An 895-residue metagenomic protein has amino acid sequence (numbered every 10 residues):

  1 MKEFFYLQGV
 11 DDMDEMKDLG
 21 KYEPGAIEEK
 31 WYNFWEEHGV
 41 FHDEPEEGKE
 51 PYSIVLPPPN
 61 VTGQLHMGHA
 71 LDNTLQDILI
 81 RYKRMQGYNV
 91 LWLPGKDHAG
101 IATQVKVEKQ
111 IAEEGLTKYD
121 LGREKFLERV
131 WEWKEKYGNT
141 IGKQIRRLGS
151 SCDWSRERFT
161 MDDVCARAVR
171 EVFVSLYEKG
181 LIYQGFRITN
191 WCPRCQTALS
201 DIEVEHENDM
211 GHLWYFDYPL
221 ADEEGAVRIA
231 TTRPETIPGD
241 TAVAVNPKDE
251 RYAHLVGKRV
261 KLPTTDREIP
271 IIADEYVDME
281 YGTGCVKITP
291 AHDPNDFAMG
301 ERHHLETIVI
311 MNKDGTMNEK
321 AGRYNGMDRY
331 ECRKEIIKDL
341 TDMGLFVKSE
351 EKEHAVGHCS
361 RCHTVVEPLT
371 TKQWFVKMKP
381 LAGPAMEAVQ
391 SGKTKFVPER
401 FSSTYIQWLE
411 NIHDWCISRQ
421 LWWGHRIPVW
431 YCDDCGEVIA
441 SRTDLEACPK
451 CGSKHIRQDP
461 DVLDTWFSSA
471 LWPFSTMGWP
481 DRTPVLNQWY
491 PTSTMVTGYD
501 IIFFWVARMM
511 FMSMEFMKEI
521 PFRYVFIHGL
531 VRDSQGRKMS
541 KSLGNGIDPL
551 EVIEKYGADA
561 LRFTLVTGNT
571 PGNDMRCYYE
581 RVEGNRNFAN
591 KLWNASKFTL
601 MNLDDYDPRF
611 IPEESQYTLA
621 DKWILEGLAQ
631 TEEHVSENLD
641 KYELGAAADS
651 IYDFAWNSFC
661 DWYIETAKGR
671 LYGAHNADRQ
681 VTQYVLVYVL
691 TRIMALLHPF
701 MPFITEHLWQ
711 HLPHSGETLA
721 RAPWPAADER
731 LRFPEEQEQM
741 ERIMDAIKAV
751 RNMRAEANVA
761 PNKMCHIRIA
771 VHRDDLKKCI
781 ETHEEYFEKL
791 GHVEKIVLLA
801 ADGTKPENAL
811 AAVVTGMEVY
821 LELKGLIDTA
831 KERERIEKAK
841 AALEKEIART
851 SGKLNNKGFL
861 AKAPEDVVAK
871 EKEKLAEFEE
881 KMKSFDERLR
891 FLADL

Functional and structural regions predicted by a protein language model:
K2-M67, V90, V347, S360 (+1 more regions): Non-catalytic terminal extensions that flank enzyme cores
E3-L7, Y215, Q407-F467, L471 (+2 more regions): Feature 926 captures the class I aminoacyl-tRNA synthetase adenylation module centered on the KMSKS loop
G9, M16, K21, K30 (+14 more regions): Residue patterns forming the tRNA-binding/recognition surfaces of aminoacyl-tRNA synthetases and related DALR
P45-V107, V169, I229-T231, T236 (+5 more regions): N-terminal catalytic cores of NTP/NDP-binding nucleotidyl/phosphoryl-transfer enzymes
H69-L71, P294-M299, A507-M517, I651: Alpha-helical support elements that line or immediately flank enzyme active sites and cofactor-binding pockets
A70, V227-V245, C359-R361, E367 (+4 more regions): Conserved phosphate/anionic-ligand binding catalytic regions in large, soluble enzymes, centered on
A70-I78, V227-P263, V286-D293, H303-V309 (+3 more regions): Extended active-site and interfacial segments that coordinate phosphate-rich ligands in large catalytic machineries
R81-N89, Q110-R123, K143, R147-C152 (+20 more regions): Secondary-structure transition/capping motifs at alpha-helix termini and the adjoining loop/turn into the next element
